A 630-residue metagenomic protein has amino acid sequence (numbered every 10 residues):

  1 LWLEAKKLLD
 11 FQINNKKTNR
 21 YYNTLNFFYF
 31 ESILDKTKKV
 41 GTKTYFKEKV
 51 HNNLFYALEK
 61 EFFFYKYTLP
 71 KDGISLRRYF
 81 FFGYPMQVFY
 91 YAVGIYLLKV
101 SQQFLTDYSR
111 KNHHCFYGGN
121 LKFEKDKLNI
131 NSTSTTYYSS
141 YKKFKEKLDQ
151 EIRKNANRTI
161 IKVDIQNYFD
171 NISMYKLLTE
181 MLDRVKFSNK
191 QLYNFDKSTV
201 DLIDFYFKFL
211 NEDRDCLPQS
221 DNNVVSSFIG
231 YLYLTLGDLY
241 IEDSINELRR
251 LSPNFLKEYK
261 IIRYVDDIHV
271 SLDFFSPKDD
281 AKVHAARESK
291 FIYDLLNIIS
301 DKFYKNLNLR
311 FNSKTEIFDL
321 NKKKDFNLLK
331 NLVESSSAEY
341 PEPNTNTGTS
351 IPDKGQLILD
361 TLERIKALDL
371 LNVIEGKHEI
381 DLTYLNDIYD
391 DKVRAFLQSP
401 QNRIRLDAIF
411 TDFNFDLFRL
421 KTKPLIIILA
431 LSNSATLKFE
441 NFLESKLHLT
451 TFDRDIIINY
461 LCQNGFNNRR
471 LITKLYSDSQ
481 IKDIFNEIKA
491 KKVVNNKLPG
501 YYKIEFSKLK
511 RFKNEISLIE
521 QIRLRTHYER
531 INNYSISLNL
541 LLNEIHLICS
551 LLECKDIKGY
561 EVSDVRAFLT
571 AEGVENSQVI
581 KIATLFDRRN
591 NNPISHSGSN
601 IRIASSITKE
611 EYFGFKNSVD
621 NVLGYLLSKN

Functional and structural regions predicted by a protein language model:
L1-D221: Conserved two-metal-ion catalytic palm core of "right-hand" nucleic acid polymerases, unifying RNA-dependent RNA
R20, S32-T68, N486-I531: Charged alpha-helical initiation segments
F81-L98, I165-D170, G230-D238, I531-C554: Short, hydrophobic, well-ordered secondary-structure elements
Q102-R110, S132, F275-K290, N600-I607: Short, flexible/disordered intra-domain loops and linkers
Y117-T135, V224, L540-V579, G598: Flexible secondary-structure boundary motifs
L148-V265, V270-S289, A367-K510: Conserved polymerase palm-domain catalytic core
F275-L371: Polymerase palm active-site segment centered on the conserved acidic dipeptide of motif C
L552-N630: Long, charged low-complexity segments
